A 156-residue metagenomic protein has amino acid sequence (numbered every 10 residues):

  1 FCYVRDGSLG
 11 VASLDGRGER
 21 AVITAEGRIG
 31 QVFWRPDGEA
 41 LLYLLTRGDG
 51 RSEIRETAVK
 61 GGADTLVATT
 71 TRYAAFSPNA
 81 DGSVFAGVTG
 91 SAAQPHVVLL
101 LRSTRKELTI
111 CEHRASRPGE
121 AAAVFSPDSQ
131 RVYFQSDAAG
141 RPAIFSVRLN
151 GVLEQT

Functional and structural regions predicted by a protein language model:
F1-V4, A21-L44, T69-V88, A115-V132: Conserved beta-propeller blade repeats
V4-V22, E39-L41, T46-L66, V84 (+2 more regions): Beta-propeller blade-edge and WD-like acidic-aromatic loop motif
